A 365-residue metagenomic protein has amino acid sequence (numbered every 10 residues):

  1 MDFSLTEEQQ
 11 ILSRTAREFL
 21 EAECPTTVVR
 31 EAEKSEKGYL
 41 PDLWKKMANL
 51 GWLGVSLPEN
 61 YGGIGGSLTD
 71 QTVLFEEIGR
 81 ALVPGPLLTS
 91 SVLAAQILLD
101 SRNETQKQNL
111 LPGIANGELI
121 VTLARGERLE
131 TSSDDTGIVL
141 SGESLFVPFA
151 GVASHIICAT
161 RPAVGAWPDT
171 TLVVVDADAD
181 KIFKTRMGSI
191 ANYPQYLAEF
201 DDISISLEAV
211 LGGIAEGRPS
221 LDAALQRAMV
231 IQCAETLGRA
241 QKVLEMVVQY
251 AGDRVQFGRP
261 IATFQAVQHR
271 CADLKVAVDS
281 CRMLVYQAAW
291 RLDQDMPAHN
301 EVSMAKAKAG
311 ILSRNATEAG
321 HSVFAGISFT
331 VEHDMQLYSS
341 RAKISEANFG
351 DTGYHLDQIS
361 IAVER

Functional and structural regions predicted by a protein language model:
M1-L82, S101-T105, G117, S133 (+1 more regions): Alpha-helical interface subdomain recognition
G51, F75-G79, V175-A179, I203-S204: Short Ser/Thr-interspersed hydrophobic loop/turn segments at strand-loop and sheet-helix junctions that line or gate
V83-E104: N-terminal glycine-rich flavin-associated loop
S90, G113-A115, T131-S133, P148-V152 (+4 more regions): Solvent-exposed alpha-helices and their adjacent loops that cap or buttress functional pockets in soluble metabolic
A94, G117-L119, V152-S154, P168-D169 (+4 more regions): A generic structural signal for well-ordered coil/turn residues at beta-strand boundaries that shape enzyme active-site
A124, G137, E143-I182: A short core secondary-structure module
R128-S141, M296: Cytochrome P450 C-terminal beta-domain/meander region
F146-V147, D176-G213: Flexible, small-/acidic-enriched active-site or ligand-binding loops
